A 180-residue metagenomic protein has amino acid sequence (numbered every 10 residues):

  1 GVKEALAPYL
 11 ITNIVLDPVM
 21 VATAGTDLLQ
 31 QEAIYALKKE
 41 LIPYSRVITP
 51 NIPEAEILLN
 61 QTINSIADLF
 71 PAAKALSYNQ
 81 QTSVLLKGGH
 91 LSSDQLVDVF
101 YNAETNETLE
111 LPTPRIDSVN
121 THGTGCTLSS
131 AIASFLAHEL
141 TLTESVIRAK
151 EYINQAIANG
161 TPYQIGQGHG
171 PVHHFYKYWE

Functional and structural regions predicted by a protein language model:
G1-P43: Glycine/small-residue-rich loop that forms an oxyanion/phosphate-binding "nest" at active or ligand-binding sites
K3-N13, T82, T105-T108, H138 (+1 more regions): Nucleotide and nucleotide-moiety/phosphate-recognizing core
M20-A22, G89-L91, P114-D117, K150-I153: Glycine-rich beta-alpha junction loops
Q31-T108: Conserved phosphate/ATP/ADP-binding segment of small-molecule kinases
I57, S118-L142: Short, small-residue alpha-helix embedded
I63-L69, A137-I147: Short, charged, surface-exposed loops that flank catalytic or proteolytic processing sites
E107-H122: Short pre-catalytic strand/loop immediately N-terminal to key active-site residues, enriched for Gly-Thr
E144-E180: Charged C-terminal helix
